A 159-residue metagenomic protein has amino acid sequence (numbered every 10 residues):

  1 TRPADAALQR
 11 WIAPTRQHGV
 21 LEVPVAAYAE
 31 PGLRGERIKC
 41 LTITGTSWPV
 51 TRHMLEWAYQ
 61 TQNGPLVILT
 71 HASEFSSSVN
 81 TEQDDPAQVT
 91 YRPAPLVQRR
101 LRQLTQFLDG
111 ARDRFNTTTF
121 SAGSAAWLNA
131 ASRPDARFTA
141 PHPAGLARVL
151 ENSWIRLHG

Functional and structural regions predicted by a protein language model:
T1-Q62: Active-site-adjacent pocket scaffolds in enzyme catalytic domains
C40-G159: C-terminal domain-boundary segment and adjacent tail
